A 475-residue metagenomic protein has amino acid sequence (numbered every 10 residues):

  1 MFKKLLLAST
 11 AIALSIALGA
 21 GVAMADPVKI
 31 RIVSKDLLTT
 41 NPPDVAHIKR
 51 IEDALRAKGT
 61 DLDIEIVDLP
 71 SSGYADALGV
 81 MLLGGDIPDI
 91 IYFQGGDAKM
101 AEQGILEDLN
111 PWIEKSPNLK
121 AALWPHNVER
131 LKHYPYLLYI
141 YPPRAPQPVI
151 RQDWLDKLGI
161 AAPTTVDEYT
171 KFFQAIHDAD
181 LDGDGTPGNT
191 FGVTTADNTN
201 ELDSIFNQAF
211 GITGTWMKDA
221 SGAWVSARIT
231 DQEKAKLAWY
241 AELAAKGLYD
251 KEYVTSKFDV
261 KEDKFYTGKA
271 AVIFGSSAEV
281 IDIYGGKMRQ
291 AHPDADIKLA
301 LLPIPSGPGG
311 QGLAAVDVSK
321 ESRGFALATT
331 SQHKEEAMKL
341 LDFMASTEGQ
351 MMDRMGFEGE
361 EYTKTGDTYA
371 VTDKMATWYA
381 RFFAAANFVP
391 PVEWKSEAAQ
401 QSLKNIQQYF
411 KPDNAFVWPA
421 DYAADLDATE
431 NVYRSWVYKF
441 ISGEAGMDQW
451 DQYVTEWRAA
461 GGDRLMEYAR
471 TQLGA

Functional and structural regions predicted by a protein language model:
M1-S9: Bacterial N-terminal signal peptides that target proteins for export
T10-A11, A25-A475: Extracytoplasmic/secretory soluble proteins
S15-A23: C-terminal segment of classical bacterial N-terminal signal peptides
